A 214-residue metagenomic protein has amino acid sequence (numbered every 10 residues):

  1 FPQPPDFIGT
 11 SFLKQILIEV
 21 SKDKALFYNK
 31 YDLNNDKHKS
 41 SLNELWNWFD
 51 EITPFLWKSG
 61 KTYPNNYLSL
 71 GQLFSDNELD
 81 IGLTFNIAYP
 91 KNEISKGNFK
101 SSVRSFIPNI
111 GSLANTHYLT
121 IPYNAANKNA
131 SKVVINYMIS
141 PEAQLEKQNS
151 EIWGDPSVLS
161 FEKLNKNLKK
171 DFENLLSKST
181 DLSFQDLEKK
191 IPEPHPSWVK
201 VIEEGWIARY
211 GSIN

Functional and structural regions predicted by a protein language model:
F1-S69: Extracytoplasmic ligand-binding site segments that recognize negatively charged/polar headgroups
Q3-P5, N86-I87, E151: Short secondary-structure boundary segments
D6-F7, K39-N43, P64-L68, N124-N129 (+2 more regions): Soluble non-cytosolic domains of exported or imported proteins
T10-L13, W46, S131, F184 (+1 more regions): A general structural signal for well-ordered alpha-helical segments in protein cores
Q15, W57-N124, N167, F172: Extracytoplasmic/periplasmic substrate-binding proteins
L17-K22, D50, P54-W57, S75 (+6 more regions): Sec-exported extracytoplasmic/periplasmic mature domains
Q72, S179-N214: Conserved C-terminal helix/tail region of periplasmic/extracytoplasmic solute-binding proteins
S112-L113, H117-D186: Mature extracytoplasmic/periplasmic domains
